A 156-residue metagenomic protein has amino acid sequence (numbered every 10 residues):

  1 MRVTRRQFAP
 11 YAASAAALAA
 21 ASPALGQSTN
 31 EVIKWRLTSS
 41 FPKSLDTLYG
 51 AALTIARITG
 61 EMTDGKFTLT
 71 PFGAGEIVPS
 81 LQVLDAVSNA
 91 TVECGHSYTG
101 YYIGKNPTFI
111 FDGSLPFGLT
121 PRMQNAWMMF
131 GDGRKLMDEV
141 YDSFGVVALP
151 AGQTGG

Functional and structural regions predicted by a protein language model:
M1-A16: N-terminal secretory signal peptides and thylakoid transit peptides that target proteins across membranes
A12, K66, T91: Conserved functional loop/turn residues at catalytic and ligand-binding sites
A21-S39, G60-F67, D142: Immediate post-signal peptide segment of exported/extracytoplasmic ligand-binding proteins
R36-L53, A74-V78: Extracytoplasmic "Venus flytrap"
L45-T70, D132: Short, polar/charged alpha-helical segment
R57, S88, E93, Y98-G156: Contiguous mixed-secondary-structure segments that line small-molecule binding/active-site clefts of soluble domains
P71-D85: Short helix-initiation/N-cap motifs at beta->coil->alpha
